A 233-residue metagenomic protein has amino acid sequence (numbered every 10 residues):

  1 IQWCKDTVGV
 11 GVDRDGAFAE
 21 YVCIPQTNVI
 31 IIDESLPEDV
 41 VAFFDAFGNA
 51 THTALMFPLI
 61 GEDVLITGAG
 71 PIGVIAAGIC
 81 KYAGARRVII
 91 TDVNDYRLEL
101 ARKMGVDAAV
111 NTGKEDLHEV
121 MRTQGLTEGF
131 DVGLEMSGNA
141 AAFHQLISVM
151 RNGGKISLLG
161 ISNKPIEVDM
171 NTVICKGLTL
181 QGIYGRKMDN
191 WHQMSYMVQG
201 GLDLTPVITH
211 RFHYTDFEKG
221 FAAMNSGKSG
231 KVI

Functional and structural regions predicted by a protein language model:
I1-V29: Glycine-rich phosphate/adenylate-binding loop and adjacent beta-alpha elements of nucleotide- or dinucleotide-binding
N28-E38, K176-G177, G201: Glycine/charged-rich beta-loop-alpha catalytic/anionic-binding loops adjacent to active sites
L36-K114: Mid-domain Rossmann-like dinucleotide-binding core that forms the NAD(H)/NADP(H) cofactor-binding site
D63, G154-K155, T179: Short glycine-centered segments of the SAM/dcSAM-binding site in methyltransferase folds
E119-T127, N163-H210, E218-K219, K228: C-terminal substrate-binding/catalytic core of Rossmann-like NAD(P)-dependent dehydrogenases/reductases
D131-L134: N-terminal Rossmann-like NAD(P) cofactor-binding module of classical short-chain dehydrogenase/reductase
M150-N152: Helix-to-beta-strand junctions that scaffold the AdoMet/dcAdoMet cofactor pocket in Class I SAM-dependent enzymes
L159-G160: Acidic carboxylate diad motif detector
